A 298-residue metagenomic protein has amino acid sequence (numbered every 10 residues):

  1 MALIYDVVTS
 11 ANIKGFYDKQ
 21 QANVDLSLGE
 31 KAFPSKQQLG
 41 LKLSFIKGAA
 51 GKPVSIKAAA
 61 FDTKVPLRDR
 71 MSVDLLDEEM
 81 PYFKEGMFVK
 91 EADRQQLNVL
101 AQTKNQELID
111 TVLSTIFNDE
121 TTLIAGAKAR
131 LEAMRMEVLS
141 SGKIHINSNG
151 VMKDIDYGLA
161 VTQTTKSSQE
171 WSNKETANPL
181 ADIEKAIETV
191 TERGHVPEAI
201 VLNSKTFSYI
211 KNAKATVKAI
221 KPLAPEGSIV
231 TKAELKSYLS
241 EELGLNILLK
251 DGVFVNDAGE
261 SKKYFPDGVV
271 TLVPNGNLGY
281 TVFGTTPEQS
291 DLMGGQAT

Functional and structural regions predicted by a protein language model:
M1-S44: N-terminal alpha-helical "arm" segments
Q20-S27, R130, M134-E137, V190-P197 (+2 more regions): Short secondary-structure junctions and interdomain/linker hinges
F33-Q102: Assembly/oligomerization interface modules of large self-assembling protein complexes
G51-P53, P66, S141, I155-D156 (+1 more regions): Charged, low-complexity intrinsically disordered segments
K84-A160, N178, D182, E188-K205: Long, contiguous amphipathic alpha-helices that act as assembly "spine/axial" helices in icosahedral shell and virion
T162-T164, A215-T216: Short acidic (Asp/Glu) and glycine-rich catalytic loops that position anionic groups and cofactors
A181-I229, A233-Y238: Ordered core of a single globular domain
V217-T298: Sequence/fold signature of self-assembling virion shell proteins
